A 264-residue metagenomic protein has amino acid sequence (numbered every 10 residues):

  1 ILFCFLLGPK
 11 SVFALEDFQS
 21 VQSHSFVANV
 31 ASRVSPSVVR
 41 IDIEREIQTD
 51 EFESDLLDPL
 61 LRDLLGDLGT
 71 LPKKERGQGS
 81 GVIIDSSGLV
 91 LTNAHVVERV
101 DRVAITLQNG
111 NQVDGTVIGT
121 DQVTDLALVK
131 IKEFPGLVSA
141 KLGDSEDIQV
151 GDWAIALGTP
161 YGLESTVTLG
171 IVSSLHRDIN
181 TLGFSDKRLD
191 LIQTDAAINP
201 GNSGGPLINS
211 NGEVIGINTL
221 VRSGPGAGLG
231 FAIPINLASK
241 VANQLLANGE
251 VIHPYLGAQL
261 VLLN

Functional and structural regions predicted by a protein language model:
I1-P9: Bacterial N-terminal signal peptides
A14-N264: Serine-dependent protease modules
